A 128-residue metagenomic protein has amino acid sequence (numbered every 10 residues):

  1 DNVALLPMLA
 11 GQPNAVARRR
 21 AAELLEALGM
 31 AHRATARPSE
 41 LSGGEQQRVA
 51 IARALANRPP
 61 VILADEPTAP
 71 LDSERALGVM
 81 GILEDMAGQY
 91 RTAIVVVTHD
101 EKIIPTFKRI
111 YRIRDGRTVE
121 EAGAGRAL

Functional and structural regions predicted by a protein language model:
P13, A34-T35: Signature (C-motif/LSGGQ) region and adjacent switch/coupling loops of ABC-type ATPase nucleotide-binding domains
R37-L41, E45-Q47: Conserved ABC ATPase signature
I51: Hydrophobic anchor residue at the start of the ABC signature
R58: Conserved catalytic motifs of ABC-family nucleotide-binding domains
I62-D65: Catalytic Walker B motif of ABC-type/P-loop ATPase nucleotide-binding domains
S73-R75: Helix N-cap at the start of a conserved alpha-helix in ABC-type nucleotide-binding domains
L77-Q89: Helical segment within the ABC ATPase nucleotide-binding domain
